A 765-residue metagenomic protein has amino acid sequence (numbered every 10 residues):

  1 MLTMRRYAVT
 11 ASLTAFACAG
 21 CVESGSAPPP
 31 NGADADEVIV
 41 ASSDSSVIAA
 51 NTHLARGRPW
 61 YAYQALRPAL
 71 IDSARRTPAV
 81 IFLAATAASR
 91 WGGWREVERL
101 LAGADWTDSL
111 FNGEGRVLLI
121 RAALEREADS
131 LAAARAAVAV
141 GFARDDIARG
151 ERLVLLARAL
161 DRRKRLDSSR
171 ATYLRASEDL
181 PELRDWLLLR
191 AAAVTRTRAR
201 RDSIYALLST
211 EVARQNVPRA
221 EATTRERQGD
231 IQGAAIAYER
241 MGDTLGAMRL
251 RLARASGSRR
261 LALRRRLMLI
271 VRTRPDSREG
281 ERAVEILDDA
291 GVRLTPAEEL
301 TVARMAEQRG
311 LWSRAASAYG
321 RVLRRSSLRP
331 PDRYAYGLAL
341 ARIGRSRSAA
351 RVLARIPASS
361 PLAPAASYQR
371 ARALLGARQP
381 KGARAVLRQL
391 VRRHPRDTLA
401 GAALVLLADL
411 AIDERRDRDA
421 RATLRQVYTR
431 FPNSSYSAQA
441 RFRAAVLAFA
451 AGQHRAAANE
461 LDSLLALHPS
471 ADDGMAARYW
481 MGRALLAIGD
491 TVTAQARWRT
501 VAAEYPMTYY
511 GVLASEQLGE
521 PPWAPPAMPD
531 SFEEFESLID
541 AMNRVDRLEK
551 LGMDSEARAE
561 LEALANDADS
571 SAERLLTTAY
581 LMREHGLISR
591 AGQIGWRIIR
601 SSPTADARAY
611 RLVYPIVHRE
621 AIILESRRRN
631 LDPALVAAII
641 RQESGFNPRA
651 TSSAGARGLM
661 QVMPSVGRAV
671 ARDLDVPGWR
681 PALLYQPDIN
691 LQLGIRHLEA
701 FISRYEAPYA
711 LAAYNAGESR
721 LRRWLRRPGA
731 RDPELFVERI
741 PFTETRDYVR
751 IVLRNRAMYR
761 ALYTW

Functional and structural regions predicted by a protein language model:
C18-T86, R90-R99, L110, E114-V117 (+6 more regions): N-terminal leader/linker segments that initiate helical-solenoid repeat arrays
S46, I81, R116, L153 (+13 more regions): TPR repeat positional signature
A49, A84, L119-R121, L156 (+12 more regions): Structural register within alpha-helical repeat arrays
H53, A88, A123-E125, L160 (+12 more regions): Residue at a conserved register position within TPR or TPR-like alpha-solenoid repeats
A62, V97, A132, S169 (+11 more regions): Single-residue signature of alpha-solenoid repeat helices
A69-T77, A104-E114, V140-G150, R175-W186 (+10 more regions): Short solvent-exposed coil/turn linkers within tandem alpha-helical repeat scaffolds
Y368, R378, G382, R388 (+20 more regions): Catalytic glycan-binding domains that act on GlcNAc-containing polysaccharides
